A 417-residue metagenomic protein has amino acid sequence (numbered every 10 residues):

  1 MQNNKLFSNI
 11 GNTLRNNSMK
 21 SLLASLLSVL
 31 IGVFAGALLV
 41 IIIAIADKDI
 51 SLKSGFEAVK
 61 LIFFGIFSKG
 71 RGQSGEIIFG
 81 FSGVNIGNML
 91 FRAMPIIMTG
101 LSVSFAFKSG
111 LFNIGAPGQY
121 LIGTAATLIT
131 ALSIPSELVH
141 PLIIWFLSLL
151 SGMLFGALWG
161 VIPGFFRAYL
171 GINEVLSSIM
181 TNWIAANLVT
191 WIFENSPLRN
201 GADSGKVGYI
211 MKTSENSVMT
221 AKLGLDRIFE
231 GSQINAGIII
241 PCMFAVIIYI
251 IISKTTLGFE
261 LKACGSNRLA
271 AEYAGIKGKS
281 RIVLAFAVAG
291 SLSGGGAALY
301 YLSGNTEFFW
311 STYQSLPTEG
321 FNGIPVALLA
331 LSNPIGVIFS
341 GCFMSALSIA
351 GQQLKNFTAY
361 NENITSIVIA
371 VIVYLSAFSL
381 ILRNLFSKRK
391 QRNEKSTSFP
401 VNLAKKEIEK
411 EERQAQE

Functional and structural regions predicted by a protein language model:
M1-I31, A35, I42, F56 (+4 more regions): Cytosolic-side transmembrane-helix boundaries in multi-pass membrane proteins
N3-M98: Membrane-interfacial amphipathic/re-entrant helices at transmembrane-helix boundaries
L30, A93-S104, L121, A125 (+6 more regions): Hydrophobic alpha-helical segments embedded in the membrane of multi-pass proteins
V40, A44-I45, F67-I134, L149-I172 (+3 more regions): Single transmembrane alpha-helix segments in multi-pass membrane proteins
A46-I50, S54, F107-A126, A168-S177 (+4 more regions): Short, non-helical or kinked segments that cap or interrupt transmembrane helices
N182-I252: Transmembrane helix-bundle core of multi-pass membrane transporters and related energy-transducing complexes
F229-E307, P334: Helix-loop-helix "hairpin" substructures at the membrane interface of multi-pass membrane proteins
A287, L292-A370: Transmembrane alpha-helical segments in multi-pass inner-membrane proteins
